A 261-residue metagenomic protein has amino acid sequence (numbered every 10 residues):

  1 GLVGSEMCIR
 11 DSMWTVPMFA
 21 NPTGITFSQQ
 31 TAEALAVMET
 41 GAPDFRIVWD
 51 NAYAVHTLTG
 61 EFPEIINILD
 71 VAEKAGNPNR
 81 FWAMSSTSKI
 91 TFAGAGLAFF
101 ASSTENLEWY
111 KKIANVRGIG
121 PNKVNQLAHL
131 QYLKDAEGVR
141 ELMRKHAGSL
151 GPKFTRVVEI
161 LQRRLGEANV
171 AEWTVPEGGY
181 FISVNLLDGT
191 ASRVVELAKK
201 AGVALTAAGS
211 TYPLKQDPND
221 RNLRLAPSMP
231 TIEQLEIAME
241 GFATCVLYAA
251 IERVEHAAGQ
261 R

Functional and structural regions predicted by a protein language model:
L2-I9: Short, small-residue-biased leader/transition segments that mark boundaries at the very start of proteins
S5, A20-I47, N51-A93: Active-site pre-lysine segment of PLP-dependent enzymes
W14-P17, V48-N51, S85, F99-A101 (+4 more regions): Short beta-strand segments
D70-G151: Conserved core segment of the aminotransferase class I/II
N77, K200, Q216-R261: PLP-dependent enzyme catalytic core of the Aspartate aminotransferase-like
N106-L107, K111, F181-R224, I232-I237: Conserved C-terminal alpha-helix-loop-beta "cap" of PLP-dependent enzymes that closes/shapes the active-site mouth
R144-V158, V170-N185: Conserved glycine-rich beta-strand-loop-beta hairpin in the small C-terminal domain of fold type I
